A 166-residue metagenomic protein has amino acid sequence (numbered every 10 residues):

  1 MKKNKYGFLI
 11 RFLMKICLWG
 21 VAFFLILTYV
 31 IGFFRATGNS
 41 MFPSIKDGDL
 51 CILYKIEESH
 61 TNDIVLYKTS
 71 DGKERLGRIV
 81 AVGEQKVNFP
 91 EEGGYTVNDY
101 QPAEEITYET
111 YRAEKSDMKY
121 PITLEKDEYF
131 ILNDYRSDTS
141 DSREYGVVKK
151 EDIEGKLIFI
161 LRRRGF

Functional and structural regions predicted by a protein language model:
K2-I10, M14, Y29-R35, P43-F166: Soluble "head" domains of membrane/secretory-pathway proteins
L13-V21: Sec-dependent signal peptide hydrophobic core
